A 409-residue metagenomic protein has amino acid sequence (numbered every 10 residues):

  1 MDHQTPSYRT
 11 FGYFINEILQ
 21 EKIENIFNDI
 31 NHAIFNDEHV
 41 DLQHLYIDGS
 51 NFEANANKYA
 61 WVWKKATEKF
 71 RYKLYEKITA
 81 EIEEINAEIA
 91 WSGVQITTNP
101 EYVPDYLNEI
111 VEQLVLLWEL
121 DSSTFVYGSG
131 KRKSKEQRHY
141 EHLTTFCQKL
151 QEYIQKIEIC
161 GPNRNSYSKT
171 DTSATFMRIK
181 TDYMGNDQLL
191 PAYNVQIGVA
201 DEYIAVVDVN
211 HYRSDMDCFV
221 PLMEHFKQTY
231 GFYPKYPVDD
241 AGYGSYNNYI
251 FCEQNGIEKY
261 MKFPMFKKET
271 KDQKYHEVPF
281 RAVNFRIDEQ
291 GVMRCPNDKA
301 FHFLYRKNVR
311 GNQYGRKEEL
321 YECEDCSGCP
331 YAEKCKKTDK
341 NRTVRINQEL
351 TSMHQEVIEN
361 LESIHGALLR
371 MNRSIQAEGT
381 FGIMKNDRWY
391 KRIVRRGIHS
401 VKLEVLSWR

Functional and structural regions predicted by a protein language model:
M1-R409: Anion-binding and metal-coordination hotspots
